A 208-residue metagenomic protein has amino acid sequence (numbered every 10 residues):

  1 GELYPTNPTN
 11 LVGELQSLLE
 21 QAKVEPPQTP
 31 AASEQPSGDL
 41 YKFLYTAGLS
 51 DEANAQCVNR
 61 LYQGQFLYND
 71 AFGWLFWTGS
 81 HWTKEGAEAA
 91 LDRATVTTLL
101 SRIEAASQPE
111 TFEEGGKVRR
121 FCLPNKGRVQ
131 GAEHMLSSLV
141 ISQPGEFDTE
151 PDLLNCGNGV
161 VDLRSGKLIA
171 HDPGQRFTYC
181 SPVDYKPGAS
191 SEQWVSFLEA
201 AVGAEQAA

Functional and structural regions predicted by a protein language model:
G1-L40, Y68-S107: Modules that initiate DNA replication and primer synthesis
L3, E14, L18-Q21, C57-L61 (+4 more regions): Residues that form generic nucleotide/phosphate-binding pockets
N7, L49, A204-E205: Short, solvent-exposed helix-helix connector turns and helix-capping sites enriched in acidic/polar residues
P8, V12, D51-A55, E88-D92 (+3 more regions): Alpha-helix initiation and N-capping motif
S33-C57, G115-V160, R164: Extended, Lys/Arg-enriched charged tracts that mediate electrostatic binding to polyanionic substrates
N54-Y68: Basic chromatin DNA-binding modules
Q65-A90, F112, F147-D148, L153-L154 (+1 more regions): P-loop NTPase catalytic core of nucleic-acid-dependent motor ATPases
I103-M135, S190-V195, E199-Q206: A short, charged
